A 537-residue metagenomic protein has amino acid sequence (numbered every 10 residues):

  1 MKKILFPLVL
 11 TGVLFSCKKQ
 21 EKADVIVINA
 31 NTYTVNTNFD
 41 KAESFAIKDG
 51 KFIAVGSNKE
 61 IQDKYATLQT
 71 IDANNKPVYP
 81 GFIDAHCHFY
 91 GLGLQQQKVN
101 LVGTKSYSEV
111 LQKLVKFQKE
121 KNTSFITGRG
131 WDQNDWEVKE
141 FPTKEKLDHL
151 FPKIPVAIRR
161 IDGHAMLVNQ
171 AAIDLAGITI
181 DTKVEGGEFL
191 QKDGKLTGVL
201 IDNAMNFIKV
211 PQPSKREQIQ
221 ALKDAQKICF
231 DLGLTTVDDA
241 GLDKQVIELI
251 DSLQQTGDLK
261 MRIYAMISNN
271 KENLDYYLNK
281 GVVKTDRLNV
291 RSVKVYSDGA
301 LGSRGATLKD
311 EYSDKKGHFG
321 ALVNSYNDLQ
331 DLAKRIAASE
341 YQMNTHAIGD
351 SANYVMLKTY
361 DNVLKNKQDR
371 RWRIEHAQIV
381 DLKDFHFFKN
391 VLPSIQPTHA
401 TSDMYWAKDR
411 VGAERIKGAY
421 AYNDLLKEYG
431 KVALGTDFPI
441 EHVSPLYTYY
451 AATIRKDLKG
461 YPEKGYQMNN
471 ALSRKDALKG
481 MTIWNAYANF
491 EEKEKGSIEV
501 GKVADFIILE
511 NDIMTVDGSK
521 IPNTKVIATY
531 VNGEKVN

Functional and structural regions predicted by a protein language model:
M1-A23: Bacterial Sec-dependent N-terminal signal peptides
K18-N29, Y33, T37-Y276, R291 (+6 more regions): Divalent metal-binding segments
L68, L288, W372, V391 (+1 more regions): Short, conserved active-site loop motifs that form the nucleotide-linked donor/cofactor pocket
V246-I247, Q378, F388: Gly/Pro-rich turn-and-neighbor structural signature
L253-T256, K280-L288, K367, F388-N390: Acidic (Asp/Glu)-rich catalytic clusters
K334-N344, N353-W372, H376, L382-D384 (+3 more regions): His/Asp/Glu-enriched, well-ordered alpha-helical/loop segment that forms or immediately abuts the divalent-metal
G518: Short, solvent-exposed loop/beta-turn-alpha elements that line the ligand-binding surface or hinge of extracytoplasmic
